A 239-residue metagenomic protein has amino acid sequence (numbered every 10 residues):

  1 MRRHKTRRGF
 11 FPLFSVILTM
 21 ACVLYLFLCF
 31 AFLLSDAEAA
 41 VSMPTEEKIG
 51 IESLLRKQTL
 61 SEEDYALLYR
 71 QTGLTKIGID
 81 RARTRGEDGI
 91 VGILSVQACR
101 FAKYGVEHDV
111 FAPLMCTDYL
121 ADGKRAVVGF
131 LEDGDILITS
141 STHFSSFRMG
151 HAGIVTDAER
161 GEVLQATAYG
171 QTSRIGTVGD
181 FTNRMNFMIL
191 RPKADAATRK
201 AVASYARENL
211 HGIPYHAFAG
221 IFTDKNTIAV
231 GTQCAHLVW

Functional and structural regions predicted by a protein language model:
R2, Y25-G161: N-terminal accessory segments that precede or flank the first globular/catalytic domain
R2-C29: N-terminal Sec-pathway targeting helices
L18, V23-Y25, Q58, E62 (+6 more regions): Short linear sequence motifs
S61, T75, G176-T177, D195 (+1 more regions): Helix N-cap and loop-to-helix transition residues
V96-C99, P113-C116, G161-Q171, D195-S204: Phosphate-binding glycine-rich loops and adjacent basic patches that engage nucleotide phosphates, nucleic-acid
G129-K193, F218-N226: Glycine-rich catalytic cores of cysteine/serine-nucleophile enzymes that process amide/ester linkages in cell-envelope
I189-W239: Active-site nucleophile-His-acid catalytic modules used for acyl/amide transfer and hydrolysis across diverse enzymes
